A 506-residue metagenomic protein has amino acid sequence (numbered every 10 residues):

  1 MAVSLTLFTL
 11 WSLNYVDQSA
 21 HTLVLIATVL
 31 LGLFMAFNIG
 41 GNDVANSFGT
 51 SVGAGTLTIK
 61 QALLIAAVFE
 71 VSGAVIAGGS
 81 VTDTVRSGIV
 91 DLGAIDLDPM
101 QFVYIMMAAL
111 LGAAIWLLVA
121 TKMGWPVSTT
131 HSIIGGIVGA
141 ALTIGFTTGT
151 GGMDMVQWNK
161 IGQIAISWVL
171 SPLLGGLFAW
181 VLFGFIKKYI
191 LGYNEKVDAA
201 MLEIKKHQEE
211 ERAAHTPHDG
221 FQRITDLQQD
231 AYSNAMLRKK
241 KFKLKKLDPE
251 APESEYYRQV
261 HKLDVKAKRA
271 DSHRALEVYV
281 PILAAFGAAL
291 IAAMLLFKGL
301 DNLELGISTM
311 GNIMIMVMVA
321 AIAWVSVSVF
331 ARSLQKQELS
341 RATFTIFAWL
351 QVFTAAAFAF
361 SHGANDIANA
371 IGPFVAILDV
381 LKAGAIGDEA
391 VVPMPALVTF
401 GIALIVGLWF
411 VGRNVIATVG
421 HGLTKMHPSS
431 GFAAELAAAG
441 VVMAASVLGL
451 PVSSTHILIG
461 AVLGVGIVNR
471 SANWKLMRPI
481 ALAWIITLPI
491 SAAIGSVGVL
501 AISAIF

Functional and structural regions predicted by a protein language model:
M1-T28, D83-F102, L295-A348, G387 (+1 more regions): Helix-loop-helix hairpins and the membrane-proximal interhelical loops of multi-pass alpha-helical transport proteins
M1-T9, F185-L290, M318-L350: Intrinsically disordered, low-complexity non-transmembrane regions of multi-pass membrane transporters
H21-A36, D98-L111, M394-I402, L450-L463: Structural signature of hydrophobic alpha-helical transmembrane segments
V29, L33, F37-G41, E70-D83 (+15 more regions): Transmembrane alpha-helical segments of multi-pass membrane transport proteins and ion-pumping complexes
G40-V52, T56, M123-I137, G363-V375 (+2 more regions): Short, non-helical or kinked segments that cap or interrupt transmembrane helices
T50-F146: Early transmembrane hairpin of solute transport permeases
T56-A67, P99, G384-V392, P428-A433 (+1 more regions): Membrane-interface alpha-helices at helix entry/exit sites of multi-pass transporters
V119-P126, F358, G420-S454, R470 (+1 more regions): Hydrophobic alpha-helical bundle architecture
